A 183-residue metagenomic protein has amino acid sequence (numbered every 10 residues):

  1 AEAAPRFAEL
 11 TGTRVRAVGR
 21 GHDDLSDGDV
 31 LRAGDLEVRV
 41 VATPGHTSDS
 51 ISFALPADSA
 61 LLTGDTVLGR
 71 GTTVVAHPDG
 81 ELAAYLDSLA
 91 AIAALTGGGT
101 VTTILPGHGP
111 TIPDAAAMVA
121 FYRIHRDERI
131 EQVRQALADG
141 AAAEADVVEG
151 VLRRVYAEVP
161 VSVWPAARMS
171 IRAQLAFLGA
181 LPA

Functional and structural regions predicted by a protein language model:
A1, H46, S50, H108 (+2 more regions): Histidine-centered active-site/metal-ligand motif
A1, Y85, L89, I171: Aromatic/hydrophobic pocket-lining residues that form the small-molecule binding cavity in soluble enzyme cores
A1-R39, S59: Active-site HxH/HxHxD metal-binding segment of metal-dependent hydrolases
R6-L10, L95, A136, G150: Alpha-helical structural signal in soluble globular domains
E37-A136: Metallo-beta-lactamase
A136-A183: C-terminal regulatory/interaction regions
